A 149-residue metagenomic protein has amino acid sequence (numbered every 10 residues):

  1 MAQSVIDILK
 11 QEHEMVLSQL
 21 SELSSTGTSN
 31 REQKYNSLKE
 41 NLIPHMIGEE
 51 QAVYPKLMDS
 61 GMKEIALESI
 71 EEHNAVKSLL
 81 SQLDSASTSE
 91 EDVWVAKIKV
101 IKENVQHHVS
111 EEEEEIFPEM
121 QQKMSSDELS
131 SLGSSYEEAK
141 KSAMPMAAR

Functional and structural regions predicted by a protein language model:
M1-R149: Small-residue-biased structural context
